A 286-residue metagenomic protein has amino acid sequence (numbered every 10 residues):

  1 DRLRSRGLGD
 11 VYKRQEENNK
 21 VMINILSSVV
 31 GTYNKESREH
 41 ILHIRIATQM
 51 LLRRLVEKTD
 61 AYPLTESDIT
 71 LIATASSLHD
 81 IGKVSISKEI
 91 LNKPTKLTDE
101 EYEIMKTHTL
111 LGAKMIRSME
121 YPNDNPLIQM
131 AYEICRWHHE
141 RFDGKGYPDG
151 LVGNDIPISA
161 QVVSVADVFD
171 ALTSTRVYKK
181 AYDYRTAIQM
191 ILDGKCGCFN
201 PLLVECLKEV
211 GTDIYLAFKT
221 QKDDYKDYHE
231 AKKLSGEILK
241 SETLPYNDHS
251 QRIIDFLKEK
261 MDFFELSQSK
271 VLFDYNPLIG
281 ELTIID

Functional and structural regions predicted by a protein language model:
D1-Y12: Single conserved hydrophobic/aromatic residue that forms the stacking wall/gate of nucleotide- or nucleobase-binding
R4, A113-K114, F142, S250-I253 (+1 more regions): A short linear-motif detector with a strong N-terminal bias
L8, S159, S267-S269: A structure-centric signal for secondary-structure junctions around beta-strands
K13-V21, P245-E265: Short, charged amphipathic alpha-helical "coupling" segments at sensory-output junctions in signaling proteins
E17-L239: Histidine- and acidic-residue-rich, metal-dependent catalytic cores
K260-D286: PAS-family sensory domain signal
